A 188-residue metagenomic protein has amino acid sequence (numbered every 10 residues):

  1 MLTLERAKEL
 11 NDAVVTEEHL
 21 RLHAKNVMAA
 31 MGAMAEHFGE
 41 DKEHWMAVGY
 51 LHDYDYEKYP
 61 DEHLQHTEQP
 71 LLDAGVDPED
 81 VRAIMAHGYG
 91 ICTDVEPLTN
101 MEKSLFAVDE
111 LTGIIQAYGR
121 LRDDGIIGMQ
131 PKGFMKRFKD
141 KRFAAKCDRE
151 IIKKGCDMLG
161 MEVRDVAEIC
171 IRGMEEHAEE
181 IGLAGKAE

Functional and structural regions predicted by a protein language model:
M1, M28-M34, M46, M85 (+5 more regions): Detector for methionine-enriched segments
M1-Y59: Acidic/His-rich, divalent-metal-binding segments that scaffold phosphate/diphosphate chemistry
L2, L22-N26, E62, E79 (+5 more regions): Conserved active-site and cofactor/substrate-binding residues in soluble primary-metabolism enzymes
T3-E18, A29, V95-E96, S104 (+2 more regions): Metal-centered catalytic cores of metalloenzymes
K8, D12, K25-M28, G32 (+5 more regions): Predominant activation on well-ordered alpha-helical scaffold segments within soluble catalytic domains
V15, P131-K132, F138-K186: C-terminal binding/interaction regions
F38-A144, K153: Divalent metal-dependent catalytic cores for phosphoryl transfer on phosphate-bearing substrates
